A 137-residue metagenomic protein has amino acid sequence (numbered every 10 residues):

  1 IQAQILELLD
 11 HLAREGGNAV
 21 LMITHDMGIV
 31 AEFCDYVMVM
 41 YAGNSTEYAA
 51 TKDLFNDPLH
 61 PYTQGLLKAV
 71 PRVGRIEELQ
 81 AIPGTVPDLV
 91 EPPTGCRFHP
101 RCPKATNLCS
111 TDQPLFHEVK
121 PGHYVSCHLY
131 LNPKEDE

Functional and structural regions predicted by a protein language model:
I1-E77: P-loop NTP-binding/switch modules centered on Walker-like glycine-rich loops
A50-E137: Short catalytic/signature loops enriched in Gly
